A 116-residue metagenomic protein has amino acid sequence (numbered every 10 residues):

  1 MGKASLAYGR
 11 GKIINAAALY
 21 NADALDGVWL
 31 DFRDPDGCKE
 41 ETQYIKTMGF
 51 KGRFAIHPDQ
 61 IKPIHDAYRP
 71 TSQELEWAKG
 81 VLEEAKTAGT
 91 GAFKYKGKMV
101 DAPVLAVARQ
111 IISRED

Functional and structural regions predicted by a protein language model:
M1-D116: Expand to "…catalyze enediolate/carbanion chemistry for C-C bond making/breaking, isomerization, decarboxylation
